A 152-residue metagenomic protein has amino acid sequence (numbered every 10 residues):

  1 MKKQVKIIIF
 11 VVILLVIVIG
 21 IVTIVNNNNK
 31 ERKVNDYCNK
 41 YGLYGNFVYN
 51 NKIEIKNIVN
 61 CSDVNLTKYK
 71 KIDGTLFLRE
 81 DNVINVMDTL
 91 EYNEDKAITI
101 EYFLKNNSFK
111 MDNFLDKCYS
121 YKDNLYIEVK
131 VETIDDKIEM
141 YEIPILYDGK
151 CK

Functional and structural regions predicted by a protein language model:
M1-I17, V22-V25: N-terminal Sec-pathway targeting helices
M1-V5, N26-N29, K70, V129: Generic cytosolic/nucleocytoplasmic N-terminal low-complexity/intrinsically disordered segments
V11-V12, D73, M87, V131: Generic N-terminal initiation segments characterized by hydrophobic and/or small/turn-forming residues
I21-C118: N-terminal export/targeting and maturation segments
I72-G74, Y121-I134: Short, aromatic- and glycine-rich surface loops/edge beta-strands on solvent-exposed regions
F77, E91-Y92, K130-E132, Y147-D148: Polar, acidic low-complexity tracts enriched in Ser/Thr/Gln/Glu with frequent Gly/Pro and Thr-Pro motifs
N82, T133-D135, G149: Residues that cap or initiate secondary-structure elements
K137-K152: Short beta-strand elements
